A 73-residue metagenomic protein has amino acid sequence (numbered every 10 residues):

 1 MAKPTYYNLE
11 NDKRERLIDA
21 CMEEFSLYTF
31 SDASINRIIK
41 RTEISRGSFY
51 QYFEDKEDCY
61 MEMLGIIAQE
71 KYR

Functional and structural regions predicted by a protein language model:
M1-E24, Y28, R37: Basic, helix-initiating cap at the start of DNA-binding domains
A2-P4, A20, A33, E54 (+1 more regions): A sequence-composition feature that detects small, non-aromatic residues
D12, E23, L27, R41 (+1 more regions): Alpha-helical structural segments
L27-F30, Q51: Helix-turn-helix/winged-helix DNA-binding modules
S31-D32, R37, E57-D58: Residue-level preference for short helical/loop micro-motifs built around acidic side chains
R37-K40, F49: Append "Primarily bacterial transcriptional regulators
I44-Y52: Short hydrophobic/aromatic patch on the recognition helix
